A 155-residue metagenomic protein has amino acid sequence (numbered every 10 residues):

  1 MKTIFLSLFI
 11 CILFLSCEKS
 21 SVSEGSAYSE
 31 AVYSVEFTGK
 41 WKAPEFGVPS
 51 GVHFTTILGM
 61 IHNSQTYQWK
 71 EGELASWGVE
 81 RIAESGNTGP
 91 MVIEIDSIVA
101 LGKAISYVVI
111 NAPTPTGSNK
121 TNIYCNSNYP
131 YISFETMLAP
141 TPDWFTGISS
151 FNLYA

Functional and structural regions predicted by a protein language model:
M1-I4, E18: Positively charged n-region of N-terminal signal peptides that target proteins for export
K2, V22, G117-N119: Sparse, context-dependent recognition of short Cys/His-centered cofactor- or disulfide-binding micro-motifs
I4-F14: Sec-dependent N-terminal signal peptides
L15-A31: Bacterial Sec-dependent N-terminal signal peptides
S26-V32, W41-F145: Structured domain cores in non-transmembrane regions
P142-A155: An exposed acidic His-Trp-rich patch
